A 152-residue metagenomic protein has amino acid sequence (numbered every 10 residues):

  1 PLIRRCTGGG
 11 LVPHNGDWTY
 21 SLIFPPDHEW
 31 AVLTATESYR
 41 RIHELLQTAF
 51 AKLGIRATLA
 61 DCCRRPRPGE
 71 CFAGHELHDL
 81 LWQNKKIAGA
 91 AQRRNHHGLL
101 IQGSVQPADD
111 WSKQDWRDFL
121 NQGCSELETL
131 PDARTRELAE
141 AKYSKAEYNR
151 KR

Functional and structural regions predicted by a protein language model:
P1-T34: A glycine-rich, hydrophobic loop/mini-helix early in the fold
L2, V12, I87, Y143 (+1 more regions): Short clusters of hydrophobic/aromatic residues that line enzyme substrate/ligand-binding pockets
G16, I42, I101: Catalytic-loop motifs flanking and including active-site residues across diverse enzymes
F24-P26, A31, R40-C62, K113-P131: Well-ordered alpha/beta subsegment
T34-S38, Q106-P107: Short alpha-helix boundary/capping segments
A51, I55-W111: A contiguous pocket-lining binding segment that forms or flanks enzyme active sites
L77, L81, R93-R152: C-terminal accessory segment of soluble enzyme catalytic cores
